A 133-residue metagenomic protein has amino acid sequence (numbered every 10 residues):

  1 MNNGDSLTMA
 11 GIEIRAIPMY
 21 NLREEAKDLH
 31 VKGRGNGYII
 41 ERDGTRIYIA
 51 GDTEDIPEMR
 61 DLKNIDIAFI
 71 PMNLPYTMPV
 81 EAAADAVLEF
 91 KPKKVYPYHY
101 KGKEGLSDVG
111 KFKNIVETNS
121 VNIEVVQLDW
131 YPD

Functional and structural regions predicted by a protein language model:
M1-D5, A84, L88, K93-D133: Binuclear metal-ion centers of metallo-dependent hydrolases, dominated by the metallo-beta-lactamase
M1-K63, D129-D133: Core dinuclear metal-dependent hydrolase active-site scaffold
R15, I67-F69, Y96, V126: Hydrophobic/aromatic beta-strand patches that form the interior of the parallel beta-sheet core in alpha/beta enzyme
I17-M19, G33-G37, I67-I70, V87-K91 (+1 more regions): Short, low-complexity, polar/charged sequence segments that are solvent-exposed and flexible
I39-F90, Y98-S107: Metallo-beta-lactamase
